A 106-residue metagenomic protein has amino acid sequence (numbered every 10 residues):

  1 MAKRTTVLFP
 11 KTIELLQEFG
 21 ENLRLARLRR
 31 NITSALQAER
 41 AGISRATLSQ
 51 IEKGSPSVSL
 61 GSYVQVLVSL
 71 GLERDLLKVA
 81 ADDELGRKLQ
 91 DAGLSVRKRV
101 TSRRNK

Functional and structural regions predicted by a protein language model:
T5-R29, V79: A short, Lys/Arg-rich alpha-helix, primarily the initiator
L23, S34, R45, L60-Y63: Helix-turn-helix DNA-binding elements, focusing on the entry/boundary residues of the two helices that contact DNA
R27, A38, L67: The alpha-helix within a helix-turn-helix
N31-S49: Short alpha-helical DNA-recognition segment
S55-V68: Short, basic-rich loop-to-helix N-cap that marks the start of a DNA-contacting helix
L77-K106: Short, charged recognition helix plus adjacent turn of helix-turn-helix-like nucleic-acid-binding domains
